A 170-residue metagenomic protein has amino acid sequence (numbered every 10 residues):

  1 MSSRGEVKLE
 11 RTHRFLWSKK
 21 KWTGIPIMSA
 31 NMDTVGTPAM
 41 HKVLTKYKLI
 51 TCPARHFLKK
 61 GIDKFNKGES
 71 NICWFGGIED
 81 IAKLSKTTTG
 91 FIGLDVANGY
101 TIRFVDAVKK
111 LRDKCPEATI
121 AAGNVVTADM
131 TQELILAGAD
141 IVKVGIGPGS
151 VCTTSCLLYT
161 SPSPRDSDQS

Functional and structural regions predicted by a protein language model:
M1-N71: N-terminal capping/small domains of soluble enzymes
I27, K67-W74, K114-G123: Short beta-strand/loop segments at the ligand-binding rim of alpha/beta enzyme cores
N31-G36, W74-E79, A121-M130: Glycine-rich beta-to-alpha transition loops that act as phosphate-gripper elements at the mouths of alpha/beta enzyme
T45, D63-N66, S85, V105-C115 (+1 more regions): Surface-exposed amphipathic alpha-helices with a cationic face
R55-L58, V96, V144-S155: Glycine-rich phosphate-binding active-site loops on the catalytic face of alpha/beta enzymes
G68-K83, T89-G93, N98: Active-site beta->alpha loop and helix N-cap motifs at the rims of alpha/beta catalytic domains
K83-L84, T127-G138: Catalytic cores of alpha/beta
Y159-P164: Conserved small/polar residues in nucleotide/adenosyl-binding loops
